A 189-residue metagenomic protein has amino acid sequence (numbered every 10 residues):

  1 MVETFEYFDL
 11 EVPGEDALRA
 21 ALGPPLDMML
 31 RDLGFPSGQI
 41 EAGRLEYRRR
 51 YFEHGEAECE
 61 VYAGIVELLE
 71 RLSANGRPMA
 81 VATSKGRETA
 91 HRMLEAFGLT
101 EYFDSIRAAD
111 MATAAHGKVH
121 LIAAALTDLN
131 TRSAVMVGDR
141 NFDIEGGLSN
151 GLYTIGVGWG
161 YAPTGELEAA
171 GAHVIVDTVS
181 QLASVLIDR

Functional and structural regions predicted by a protein language model:
M1-A20, G34: Active-site neighborhood of HAD-like aspartate-dependent phosphohydrolases
T4-F5, P25-G38, M93-A96, A124-A125: Helix-loop "lid/cap" segments that line or gate small-molecule binding pockets
E11, P36, T100-D104, H173-V176: Conserved H-loop
D16-A17, T100-A115: A short, structured active-site edge motif that brings together acidic residues
R31-E67, N75: Metal-dependent phosphoesterase signature
I65-L94: Substrate-recognition element of Asp-dependent hydrolases with the DxDx(T/V) motif
G117-E145: Conserved Lys-Pro-Asp/Glu-containing loop-to-beta segment of HAD-superfamily phosphomonoesterases, centered on
M136-V176: Acidic, Mg2+-coordinating phosphoryl-transfer loop and its flanking beta/alpha structural elements, shared across
